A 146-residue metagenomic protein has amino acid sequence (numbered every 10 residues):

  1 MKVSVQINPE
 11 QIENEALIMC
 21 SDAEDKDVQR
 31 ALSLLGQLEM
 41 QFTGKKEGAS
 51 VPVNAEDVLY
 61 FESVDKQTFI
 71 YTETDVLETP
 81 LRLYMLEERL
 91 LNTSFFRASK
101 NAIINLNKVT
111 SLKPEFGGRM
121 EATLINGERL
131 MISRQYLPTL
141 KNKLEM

Functional and structural regions predicted by a protein language model:
M1-V28: N-terminal regulatory/sensing modules of transcriptional regulators
M19-D22, K100, R134: Conserved residues at beta->alpha junctions
K26-I125, R129: Conserved binding/recognition cores within well-folded domains
M120-M146: Hydrophobic secondary-structure block in the mid-to-C-terminal portion of proteins
